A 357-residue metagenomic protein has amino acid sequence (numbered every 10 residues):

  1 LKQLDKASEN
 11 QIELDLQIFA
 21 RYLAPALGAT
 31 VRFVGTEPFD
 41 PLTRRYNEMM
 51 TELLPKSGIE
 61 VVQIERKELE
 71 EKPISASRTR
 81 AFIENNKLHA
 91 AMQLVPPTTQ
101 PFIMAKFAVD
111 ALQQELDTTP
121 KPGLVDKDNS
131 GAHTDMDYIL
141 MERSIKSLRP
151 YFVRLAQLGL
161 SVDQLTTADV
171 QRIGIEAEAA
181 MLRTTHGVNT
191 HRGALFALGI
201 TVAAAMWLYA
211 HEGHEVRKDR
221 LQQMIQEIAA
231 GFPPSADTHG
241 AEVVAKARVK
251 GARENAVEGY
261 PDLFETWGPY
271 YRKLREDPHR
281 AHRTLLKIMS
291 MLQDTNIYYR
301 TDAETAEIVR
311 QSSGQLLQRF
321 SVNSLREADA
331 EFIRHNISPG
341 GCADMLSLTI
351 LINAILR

Functional and structural regions predicted by a protein language model:
L1-I103: Nucleotidyltransferase catalytic core that binds NTPs
D15, S75, S144, G193-L198 (+2 more regions): Catalytic-loop motifs flanking and including active-site residues across diverse enzymes
H89-I103, A328-L356: Long hydrophobic alpha-helical segments typical of transmembrane helices together with their membrane-interfacial
A90-T99, I173-E178, R217-I228: Short, well-structured alpha-helical segments that form the helix of a local strand-helix-strand
Q93-P96, R192, T301: Short coil/turn segments at secondary-structure boundaries
M104-T167, Q171, A205-A330, N336 (+1 more regions): Phosphate-rich cofactor/ligand-interacting catalytic cores and adjacent structured alpha/beta frameworks
Q164-T185, N189: Active-site cofactor/substrate anionic-group-binding motifs, chiefly glycine- and Lys/Arg-rich phosphate-binding loops
T185-V202, N336-I350: Conserved phosphate/anionic-ligand binding catalytic regions in large, soluble enzymes, centered on
